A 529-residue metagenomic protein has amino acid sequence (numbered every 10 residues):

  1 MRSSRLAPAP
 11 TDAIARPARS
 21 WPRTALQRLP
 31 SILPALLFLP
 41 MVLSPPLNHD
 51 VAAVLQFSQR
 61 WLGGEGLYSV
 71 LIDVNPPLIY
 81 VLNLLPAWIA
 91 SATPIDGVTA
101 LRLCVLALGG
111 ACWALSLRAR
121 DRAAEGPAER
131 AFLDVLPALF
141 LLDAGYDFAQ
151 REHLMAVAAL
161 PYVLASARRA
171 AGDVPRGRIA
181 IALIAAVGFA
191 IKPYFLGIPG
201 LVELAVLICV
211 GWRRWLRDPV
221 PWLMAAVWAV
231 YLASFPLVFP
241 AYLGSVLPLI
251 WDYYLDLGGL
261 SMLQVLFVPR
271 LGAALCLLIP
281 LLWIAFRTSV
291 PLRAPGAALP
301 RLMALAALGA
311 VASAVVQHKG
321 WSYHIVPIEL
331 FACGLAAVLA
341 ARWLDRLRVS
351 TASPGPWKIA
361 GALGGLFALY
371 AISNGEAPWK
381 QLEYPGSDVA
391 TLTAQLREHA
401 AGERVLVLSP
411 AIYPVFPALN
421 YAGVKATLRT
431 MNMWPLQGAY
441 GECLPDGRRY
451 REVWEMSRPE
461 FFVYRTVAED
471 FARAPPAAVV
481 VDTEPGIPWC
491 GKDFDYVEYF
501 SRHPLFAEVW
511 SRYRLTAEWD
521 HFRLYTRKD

Functional and structural regions predicted by a protein language model:
D12-A13, I198-A225, I284-R293, G334 (+2 more regions): Perimembrane helix-loop-helix junctions
Q56-Q59, L71-I95, T99, L103 (+1 more regions): Short hydrophobic/aromatic helix or loop-helix immediately within or flanking a transmembrane segment in polytopic
N75, F148, P193-F195, P240 (+1 more regions): Extracytoplasmic
L103-A128, P161: Transmembrane-helix motifs of polytopic, lipid-linked glycan transferases
D121-A128, L160-A180, A274-G296, A340: Membrane-interface transmembrane helices that cradle and orient dolichyl/undecaprenyl
V157-A158, G197-I198, Q317-A352: Hydrophobic/aromatic-rich transmembrane helices and adjacent perimembrane loops
R176-P193, I198-L204, A307-V315: Membrane-interface alpha helices of multi-pass inner-membrane proteins
R217-D256, P269-G272: Membrane-lumen/periplasm interface segments of specific transmembrane helices in polyprenyl phosphate-linked
